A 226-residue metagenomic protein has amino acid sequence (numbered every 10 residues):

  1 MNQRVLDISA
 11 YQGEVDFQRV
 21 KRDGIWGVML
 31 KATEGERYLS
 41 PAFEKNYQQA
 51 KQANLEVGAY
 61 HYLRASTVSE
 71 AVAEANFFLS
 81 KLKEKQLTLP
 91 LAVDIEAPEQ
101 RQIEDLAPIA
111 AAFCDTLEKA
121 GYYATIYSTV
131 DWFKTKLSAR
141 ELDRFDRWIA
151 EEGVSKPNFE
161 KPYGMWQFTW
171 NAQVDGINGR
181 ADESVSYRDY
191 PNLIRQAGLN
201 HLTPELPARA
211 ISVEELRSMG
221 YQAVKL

Functional and structural regions predicted by a protein language model:
M1-R22, W26, L30-Y123: Substrate-binding cleft of extracellular glycoside hydrolase catalytic domains
M1-Y11, R140-A208: Functionally critical loop-and-helix segments that line ligand-binding/catalytic clefts of soluble enzyme domains
H61, S128, E151: Short beta-strand/turn micro-motifs composed of small residues that flank or help shape donor/cofactor-binding pockets
L79-V93, A97-E99, K136-Y163: Structural recognition of alpha->loop->beta junctions
P98-Q100, D131-K134, E152-K156, W170-Q173 (+2 more regions): Short Gly/Pro-enriched loop/turn and capping motifs at secondary-structure junctions
G121-K134: Aromatic-lined carbohydrate-recognition surfaces of secreted/lumenal glycan-active proteins
L202-L226: Short, low-complexity, charged amphipathic interaction modules
